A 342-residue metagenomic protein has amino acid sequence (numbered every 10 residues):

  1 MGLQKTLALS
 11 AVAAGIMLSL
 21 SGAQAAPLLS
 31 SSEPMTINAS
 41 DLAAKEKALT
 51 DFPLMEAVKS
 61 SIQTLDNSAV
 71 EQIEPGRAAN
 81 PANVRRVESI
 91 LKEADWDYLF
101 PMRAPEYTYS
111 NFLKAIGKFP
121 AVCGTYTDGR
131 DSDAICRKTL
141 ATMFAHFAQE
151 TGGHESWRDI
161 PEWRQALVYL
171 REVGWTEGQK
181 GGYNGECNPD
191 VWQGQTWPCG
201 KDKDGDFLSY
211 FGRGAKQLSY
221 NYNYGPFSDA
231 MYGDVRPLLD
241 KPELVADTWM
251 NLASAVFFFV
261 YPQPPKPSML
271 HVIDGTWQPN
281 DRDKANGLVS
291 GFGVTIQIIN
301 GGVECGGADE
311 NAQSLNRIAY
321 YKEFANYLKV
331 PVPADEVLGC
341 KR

Functional and structural regions predicted by a protein language model:
G2-A8, L18-G200, K266-R342: Cell-wall glycan-active module
T6, K203-G205, A246: Hydrophobic alpha-helical context, especially transmembrane and signal-peptide helices
S10, S209-G212, G293: A short, structural micro-pattern
Y107-P120, S209, R213-K284: Alpha-helical segment that forms one wall of the substrate-binding/catalytic cleft in peptidoglycan-active domains
D133, G205, K241-P242, N286: A general structural-boundary detector
E172-G225, D229-Y232, A255: Eukaryotic endomembrane system proteins
